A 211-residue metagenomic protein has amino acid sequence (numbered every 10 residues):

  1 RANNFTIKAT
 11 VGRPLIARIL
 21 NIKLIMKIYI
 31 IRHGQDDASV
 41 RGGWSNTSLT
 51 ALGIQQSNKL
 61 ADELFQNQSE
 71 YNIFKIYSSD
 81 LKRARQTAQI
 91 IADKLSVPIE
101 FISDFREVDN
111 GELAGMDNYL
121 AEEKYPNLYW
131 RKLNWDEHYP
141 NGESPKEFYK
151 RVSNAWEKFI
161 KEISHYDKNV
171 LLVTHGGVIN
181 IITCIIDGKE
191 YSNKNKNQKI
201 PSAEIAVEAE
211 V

Functional and structural regions predicted by a protein language model:
A2-P14: Extreme N-terminal basic, low-complexity initiation segments that serve as generic localization/processing leaders
L15-I25: Short, Lys/Arg-enriched N-terminal segments with co-localized hydrophobic residues within the first ~10-30 amino acids
I28, F74, H165-G176: Generic beta-sheet signal
I28, R32-P98: Active-site-proximal alpha-helix that buttresses catalytic centers in soluble enzyme cores
S48, K94-N154: Phosphate-handling substructures
N67-N72, F159-K168: Glycine-rich phosphate-binding loop signature in dinucleotide/nucleotide-binding domains
G176-N180, E204: GST superfamily/GST-like fold recognition
D187-V211: Domain-level recognition of soluble alpha/beta enzyme cores, biased toward histidine phosphatases/phosphomutases
